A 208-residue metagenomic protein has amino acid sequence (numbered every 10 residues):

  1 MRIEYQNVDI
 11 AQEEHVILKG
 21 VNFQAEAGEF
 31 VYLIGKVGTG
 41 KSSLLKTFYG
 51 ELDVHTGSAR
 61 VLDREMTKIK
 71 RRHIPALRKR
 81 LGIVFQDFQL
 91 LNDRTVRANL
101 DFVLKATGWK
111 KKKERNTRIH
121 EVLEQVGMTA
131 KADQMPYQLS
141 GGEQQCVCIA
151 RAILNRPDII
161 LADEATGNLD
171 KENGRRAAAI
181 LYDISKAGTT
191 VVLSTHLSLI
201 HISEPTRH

Functional and structural regions predicted by a protein language model:
Y49: Helix-to-loop junction immediately C-terminal to a conserved catalytic motif
G57-E65: Conserved ABC transporter NBD signature motif
M66-G82, K186: ABC ATPase NBD coupling module
Q134-Y137, N155, A187: Conserved signature/switch motifs of ABC ATPase nucleotide-binding domains
M135-L139, E143-Q145: Conserved ABC ATPase signature
I160-D163: Catalytic Walker B motif of ABC-type/P-loop ATPase nucleotide-binding domains
H201-T206: Conserved small/polar residues in nucleotide/adenosyl-binding loops
